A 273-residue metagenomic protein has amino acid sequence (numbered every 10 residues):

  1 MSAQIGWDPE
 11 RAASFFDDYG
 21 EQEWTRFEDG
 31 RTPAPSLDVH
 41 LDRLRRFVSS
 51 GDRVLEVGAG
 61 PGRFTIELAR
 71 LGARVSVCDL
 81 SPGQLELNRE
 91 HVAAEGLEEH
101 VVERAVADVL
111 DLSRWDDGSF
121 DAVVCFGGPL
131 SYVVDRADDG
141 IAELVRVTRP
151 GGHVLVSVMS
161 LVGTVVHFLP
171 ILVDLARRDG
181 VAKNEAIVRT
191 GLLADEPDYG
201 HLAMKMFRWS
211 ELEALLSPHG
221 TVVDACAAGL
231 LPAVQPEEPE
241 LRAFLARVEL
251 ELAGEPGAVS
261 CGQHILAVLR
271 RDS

Functional and structural regions predicted by a protein language model:
M1-S49, R63, E67: Conserved class I S-adenosyl-L-methionine
G58-G60: Class I SAM-dependent methyltransferase "Motif I" SAM/SAH-binding loop
R63, E67-D111: Class I SAM-dependent methyltransferase SAM/SAH-binding core
S113-V123: A short acidic, Gly/Pro-enriched loop at the edge of an enzyme's catalytic core that lines a small-molecule cofactor
D138-P150: A short glycine-rich, Lys/Arg-flanked "PGG" loop and its adjoining helix->strand segment in the class I
V154-A186: Conserved class I S-adenosyl-L-methionine
L202-H219, A225: Short alpha-helix
D224-S273: A C-terminal cap/extension of S-adenosyl-L-methionine-dependent methyltransferases that defines the acceptor-substrate
